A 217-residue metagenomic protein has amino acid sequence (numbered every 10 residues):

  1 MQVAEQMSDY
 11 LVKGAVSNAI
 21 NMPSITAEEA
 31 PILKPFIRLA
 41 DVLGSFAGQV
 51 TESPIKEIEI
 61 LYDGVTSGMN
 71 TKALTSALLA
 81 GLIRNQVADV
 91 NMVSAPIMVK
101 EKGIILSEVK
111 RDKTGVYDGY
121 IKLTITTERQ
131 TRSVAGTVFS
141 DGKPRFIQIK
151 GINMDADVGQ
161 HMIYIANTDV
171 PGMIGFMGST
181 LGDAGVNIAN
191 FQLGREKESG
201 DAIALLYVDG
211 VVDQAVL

Functional and structural regions predicted by a protein language model:
M1-S17: Internal hydrophobic alpha-helix adjacent to the cofactor/substrate pocket in enzyme cavities
N21-L217: A conserved regulatory-domain signal marking ACT and ACT-like small-molecule sensing domains and adjacent regulatory
